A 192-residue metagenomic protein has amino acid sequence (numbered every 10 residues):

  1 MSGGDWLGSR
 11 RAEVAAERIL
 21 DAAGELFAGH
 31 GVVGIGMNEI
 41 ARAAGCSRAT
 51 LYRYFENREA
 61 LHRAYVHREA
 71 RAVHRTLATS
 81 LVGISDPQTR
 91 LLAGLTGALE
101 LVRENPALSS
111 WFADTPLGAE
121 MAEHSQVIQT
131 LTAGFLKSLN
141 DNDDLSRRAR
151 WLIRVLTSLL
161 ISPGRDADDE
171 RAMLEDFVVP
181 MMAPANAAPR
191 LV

Functional and structural regions predicted by a protein language model:
M1-H30, G34-A43, A60-R63: Basic, helix-initiating cap at the start of DNA-binding domains
R18, A72, T89-G97, R147-V155 (+1 more regions): Amphipathic alpha-helical interaction segments
A44-F55: Short hydrophobic/aromatic patch on the recognition helix
A64, A78-R103, A149: Hydrophobic alpha-helical connector segments
H67-H74: Short, basic, alpha-helical segments at the C-terminal edge of helix-turn-helix-like DNA-binding modules
H74, A93, L117-I153: Amphipathic alpha-helical packing segments from all-alpha helical-bundle domains
T79, W111-A119: Short linear capping/connector segments at secondary-structure termini
E100-E104, L108, L152-E170, P180-R190: Amphipathic C-terminal alpha-helical segment
